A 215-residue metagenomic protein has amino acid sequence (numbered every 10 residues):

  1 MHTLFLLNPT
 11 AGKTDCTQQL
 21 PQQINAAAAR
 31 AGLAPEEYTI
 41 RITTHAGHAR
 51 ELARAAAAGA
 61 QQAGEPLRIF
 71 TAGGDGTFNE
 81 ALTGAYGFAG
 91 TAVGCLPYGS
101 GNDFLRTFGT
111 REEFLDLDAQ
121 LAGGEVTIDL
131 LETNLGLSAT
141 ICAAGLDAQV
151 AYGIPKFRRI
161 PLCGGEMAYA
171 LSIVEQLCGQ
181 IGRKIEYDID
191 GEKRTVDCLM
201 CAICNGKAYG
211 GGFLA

Functional and structural regions predicted by a protein language model:
M1-I69, E192: ATP/NTP phosphate-donor binding region
N8, A49, D75, L131 (+2 more regions): A residue-level signal for conserved active-site and pocket-lining positions in enzyme catalytic cores
P9, A72-G74, L96-Y98: Glycine-rich beta-strand-to-loop/alpha-helix junction loops that act as flexible
T17-Q19, L82-A85, R106-F108, L214-A215: Short amphipathic alpha-helical segments
T43, Y86-M200: Catalytic core of DAGKc-family lipid kinases
G74-T77, E113, K207-A208: Short beta->alpha connector loops
T77-A89: Short Gly/Thr/Asp-enriched flexible loops that form oxyanion-binding sites at enzyme active sites
A143, D147, A202-A215: Glycine-rich phosphate/pyrophosphate-binding beta-alpha loops
